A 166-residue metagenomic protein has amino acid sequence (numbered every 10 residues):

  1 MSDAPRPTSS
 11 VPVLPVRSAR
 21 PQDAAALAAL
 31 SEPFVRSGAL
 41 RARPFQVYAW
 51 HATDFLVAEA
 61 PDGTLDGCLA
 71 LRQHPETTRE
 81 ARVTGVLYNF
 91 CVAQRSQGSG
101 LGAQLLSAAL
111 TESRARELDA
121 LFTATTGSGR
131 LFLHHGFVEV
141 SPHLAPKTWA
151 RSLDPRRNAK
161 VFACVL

Functional and structural regions predicted by a protein language model:
M1-L14: Short, low-complexity, intrinsically disordered N-terminal peptides in bacterial proteins
V13-L27: A short beta-loop-alpha structural element at the N-terminal edge of CoA-dependent acyl/N-acetyltransferase catalytic
P21-Q22, A29-A93: Acetyl-CoA-dependent GNAT
T53-F55, R156-A163: Short hydrophobic/aromatic beta-strand or adjacent loop that forms the aromatic wall/cage of a ligand/substrate-binding
F90-Q97, G127: A short, internal acetyl-CoA/4′-phosphopantetheine-binding micro-motif in the GNAT/acyltransferase core
G98-T111: Conserved acetyl-CoA-binding loop-helix of GNAT-fold acetyltransferases
S113-T126: Conserved GNAT acetyl-CoA-binding A-motif
T126-S152: Conserved active-site alpha-helix within GNAT-family acetyltransferase domains
